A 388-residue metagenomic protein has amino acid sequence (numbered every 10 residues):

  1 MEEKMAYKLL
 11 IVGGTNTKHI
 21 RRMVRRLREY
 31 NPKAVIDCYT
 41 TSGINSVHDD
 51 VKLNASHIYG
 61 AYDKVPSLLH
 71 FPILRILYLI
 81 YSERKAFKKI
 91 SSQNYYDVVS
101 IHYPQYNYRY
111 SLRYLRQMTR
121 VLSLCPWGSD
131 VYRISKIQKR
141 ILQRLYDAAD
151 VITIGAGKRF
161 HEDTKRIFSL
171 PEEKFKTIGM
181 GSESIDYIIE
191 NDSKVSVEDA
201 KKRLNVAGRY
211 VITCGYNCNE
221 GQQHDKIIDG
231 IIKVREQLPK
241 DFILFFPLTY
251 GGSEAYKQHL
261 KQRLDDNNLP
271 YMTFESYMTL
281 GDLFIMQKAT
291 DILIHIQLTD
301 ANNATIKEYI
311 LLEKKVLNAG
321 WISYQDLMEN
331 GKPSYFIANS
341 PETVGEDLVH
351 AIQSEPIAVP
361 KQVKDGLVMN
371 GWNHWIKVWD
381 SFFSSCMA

Functional and structural regions predicted by a protein language model:
L10, T153, A200-Q223, I228-I232 (+1 more regions): Conserved donor-binding/catalytic core segment of Leloir-type glycosyltransferases
K18, N339-E342, Q353-M387: A charged, aromatic-enriched C-terminal amphipathic alpha-helix characteristic of glycosyltransferases across folds
V98-S100, R113-R133, T153-I154: Active-site proximal beta-strand in glycosyltransferases
A148-E190: A short, active-site helix/loop in glycosyltransferases that binds the activated sugar's phosphate group
I243-Q258: Glycosyltransferase donor-sugar binding loop
K257-Y277: Nucleotide-activated donor-binding/catalytic signature segment of Leloir-type glycosyltransferases, i.e., the conserved
I292, K314-G320: Short hydrophobic beta-strand element within catalytic cores of glycosyltransferases and related nucleotide-activated
Q297-L298: Aromatic "clamp/platform" in nucleotide-sugar-dependent glycosyltransferases that forms part of the donor/acceptor
